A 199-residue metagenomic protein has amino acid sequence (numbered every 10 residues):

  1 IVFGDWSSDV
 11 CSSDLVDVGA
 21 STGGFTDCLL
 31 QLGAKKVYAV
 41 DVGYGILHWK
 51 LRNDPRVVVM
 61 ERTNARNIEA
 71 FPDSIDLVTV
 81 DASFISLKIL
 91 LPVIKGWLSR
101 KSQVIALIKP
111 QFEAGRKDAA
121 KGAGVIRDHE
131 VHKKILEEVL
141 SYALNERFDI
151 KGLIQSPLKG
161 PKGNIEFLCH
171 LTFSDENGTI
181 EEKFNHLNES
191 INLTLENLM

Functional and structural regions predicted by a protein language model:
I1-C11: Single conserved hydrophobic/aromatic residue that forms the stacking wall/gate of nucleotide- or nucleobase-binding
S13-S21: Conserved class I S-adenosyl-L-methionine
T22-G33: Conserved SAM-binding loop of SAM-dependent methyltransferases across substrates and taxa, primarily the Class I
K35-I89: S-adenosyl-L-methionine
K88-I105: A short glycine-rich, Lys/Arg-flanked "PGG" loop and its adjoining helix->strand segment in the class I
P110-R127: Short, glycine-/aromatic-enriched active-site segment of Class I SAM-dependent methyltransferases
H132-E146: Short alpha-helix
I165, C169-M199: Flexible, glycine-/basic-rich loop-and-beta segments that form/coincide with the SAM-dependent methyltransferase
